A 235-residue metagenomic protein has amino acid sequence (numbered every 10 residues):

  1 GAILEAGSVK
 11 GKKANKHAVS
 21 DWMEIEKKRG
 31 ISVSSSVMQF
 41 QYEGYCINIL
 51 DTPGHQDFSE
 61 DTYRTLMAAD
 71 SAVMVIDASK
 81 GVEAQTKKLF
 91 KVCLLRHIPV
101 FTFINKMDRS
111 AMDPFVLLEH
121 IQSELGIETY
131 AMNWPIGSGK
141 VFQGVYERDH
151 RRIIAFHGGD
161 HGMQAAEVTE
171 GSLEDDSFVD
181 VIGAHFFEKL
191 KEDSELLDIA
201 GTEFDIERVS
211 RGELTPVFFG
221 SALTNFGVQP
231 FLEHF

Functional and structural regions predicted by a protein language model:
G1-I76, V82, A131, G171-D175 (+1 more regions): P-loop NTPase switch module centered on the Walker A-proximal segment
A78-F235: P-loop NTPase catalytic nucleotide-binding module
